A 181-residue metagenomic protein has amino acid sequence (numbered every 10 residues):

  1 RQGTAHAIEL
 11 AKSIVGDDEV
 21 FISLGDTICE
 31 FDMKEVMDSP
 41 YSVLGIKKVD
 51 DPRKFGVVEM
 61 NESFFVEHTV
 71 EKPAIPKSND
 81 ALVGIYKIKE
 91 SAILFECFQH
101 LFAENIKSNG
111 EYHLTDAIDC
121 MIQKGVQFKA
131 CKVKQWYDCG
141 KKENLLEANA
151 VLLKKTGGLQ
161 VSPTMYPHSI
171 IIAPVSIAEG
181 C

Functional and structural regions predicted by a protein language model:
R1-E62, E96: Conserved beta-loop-beta/alpha segment of the NTase-like Rossmann-fold superfamily that binds/positions NTPs
Q2-H6, S23, F31, I93 (+2 more regions): Conserved active-site and cofactor/substrate-binding residues in soluble primary-metabolism enzymes
D17, T69, E96-C97, A148: Residues that scaffold the ATP/ADP-binding catalytic core of kinase and kinase-like folds
V20, V57, I85-K87, Y137: A residue-level structural signature of the nucleotidyltransferase/glycosyltransferase Rossmann-like core
V58-N61, K87-K89, A178: Short beta-strand-to-turn element immediately C-terminal to the catalytic PLP-Schiff-base lysine in fold type I
N61-L82, E96: A short, charged helix-loop
E62-S63, H100-C181: Left-handed beta-helix
V83-C97: Conserved nucleotide-sugar donor-binding and metal-coordinating catalytic region shared by glycosyltransferases
